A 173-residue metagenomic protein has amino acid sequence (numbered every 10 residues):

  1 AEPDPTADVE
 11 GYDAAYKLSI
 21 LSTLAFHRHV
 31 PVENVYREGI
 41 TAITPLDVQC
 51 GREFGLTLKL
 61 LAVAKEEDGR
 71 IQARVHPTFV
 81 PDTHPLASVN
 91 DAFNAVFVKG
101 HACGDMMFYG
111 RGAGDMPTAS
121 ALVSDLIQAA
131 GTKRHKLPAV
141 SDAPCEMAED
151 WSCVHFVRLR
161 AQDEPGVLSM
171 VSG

Functional and structural regions predicted by a protein language model:
A1, F26-P31, K99-M106, D150-S152: Short acidic (Asp/Glu) and glycine-rich catalytic loops that position anionic groups and cofactors
A1-S88, F93-A95: Substrate-binding/catalytic subdomain of NAD(P)-dependent oxidoreductase enzymes
A7-G11, T41, G114, K136 (+1 more regions): Conserved N-terminal alpha-helical segment that immediately precedes and caps sugar-phosphate-binding
A14, T118-A121: Catalytic-loop motifs flanking and including active-site residues across diverse enzymes
V63-K65, K99-H101, R160: A generic structural motif
L86, F108-G110, S120, S169-M170: Short conserved micro-motifs at the rims of enzyme active sites and ligand-binding pockets
G104-M116: Glycine-rich phosphate/pyrophosphate-binding beta-alpha loops
A121, L126-G173: A conserved regulatory-domain signal marking ACT and ACT-like small-molecule sensing domains and adjacent regulatory
